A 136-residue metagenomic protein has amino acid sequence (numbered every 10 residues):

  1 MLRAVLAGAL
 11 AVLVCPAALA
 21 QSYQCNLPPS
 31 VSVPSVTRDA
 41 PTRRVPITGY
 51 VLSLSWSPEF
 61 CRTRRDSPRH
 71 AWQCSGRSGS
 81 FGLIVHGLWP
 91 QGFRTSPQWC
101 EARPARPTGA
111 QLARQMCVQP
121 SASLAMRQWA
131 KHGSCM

Functional and structural regions predicted by a protein language model:
M1-A9: Bacterial N-terminal signal peptides that target proteins for export
C15-A17: N-terminal signal peptide c-region/cleavage motif recognized by signal peptidases
Q21-T63: N-terminal module-boundary/linker segments of secreted carbohydrate-active enzymes
R65-M136: Domain-level detector of nuclease and nuclease-like folds in predominantly extracellular/periplasmic contexts
